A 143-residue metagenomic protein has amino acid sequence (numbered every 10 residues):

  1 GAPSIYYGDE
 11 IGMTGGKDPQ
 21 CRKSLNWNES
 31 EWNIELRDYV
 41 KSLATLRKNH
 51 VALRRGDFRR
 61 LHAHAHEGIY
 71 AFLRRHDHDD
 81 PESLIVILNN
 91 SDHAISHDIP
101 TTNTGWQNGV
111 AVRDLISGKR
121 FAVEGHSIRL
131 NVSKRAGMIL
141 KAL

Functional and structural regions predicted by a protein language model:
G1-I34: Aromatic/acidic polysaccharide-binding cleft in carbohydrate-active enzymes
A2-I5, S83-I85, G137: Beta-sheet entry/capping signal
G8-E10, L43, I85, N89 (+1 more regions): Conserved, mostly hydrophobic/aromatic
I11-M13, W32, D77-H78, N90-H93 (+1 more regions): Short, solvent-exposed loop/turn segments at secondary-structure junctions
W27-A63: Aromatic- and carboxylate-lined catalytic core of secreted/periplasmic carbohydrate-active enzymes
H62-G105: Carbohydrate-binding surface patches
T101-G118: Solvent-exposed beta-hairpin/edge-strand motifs
V123-L143: C-terminal beta-strand-rich structural cap/linker in extracellular carbohydrate-active enzymes
